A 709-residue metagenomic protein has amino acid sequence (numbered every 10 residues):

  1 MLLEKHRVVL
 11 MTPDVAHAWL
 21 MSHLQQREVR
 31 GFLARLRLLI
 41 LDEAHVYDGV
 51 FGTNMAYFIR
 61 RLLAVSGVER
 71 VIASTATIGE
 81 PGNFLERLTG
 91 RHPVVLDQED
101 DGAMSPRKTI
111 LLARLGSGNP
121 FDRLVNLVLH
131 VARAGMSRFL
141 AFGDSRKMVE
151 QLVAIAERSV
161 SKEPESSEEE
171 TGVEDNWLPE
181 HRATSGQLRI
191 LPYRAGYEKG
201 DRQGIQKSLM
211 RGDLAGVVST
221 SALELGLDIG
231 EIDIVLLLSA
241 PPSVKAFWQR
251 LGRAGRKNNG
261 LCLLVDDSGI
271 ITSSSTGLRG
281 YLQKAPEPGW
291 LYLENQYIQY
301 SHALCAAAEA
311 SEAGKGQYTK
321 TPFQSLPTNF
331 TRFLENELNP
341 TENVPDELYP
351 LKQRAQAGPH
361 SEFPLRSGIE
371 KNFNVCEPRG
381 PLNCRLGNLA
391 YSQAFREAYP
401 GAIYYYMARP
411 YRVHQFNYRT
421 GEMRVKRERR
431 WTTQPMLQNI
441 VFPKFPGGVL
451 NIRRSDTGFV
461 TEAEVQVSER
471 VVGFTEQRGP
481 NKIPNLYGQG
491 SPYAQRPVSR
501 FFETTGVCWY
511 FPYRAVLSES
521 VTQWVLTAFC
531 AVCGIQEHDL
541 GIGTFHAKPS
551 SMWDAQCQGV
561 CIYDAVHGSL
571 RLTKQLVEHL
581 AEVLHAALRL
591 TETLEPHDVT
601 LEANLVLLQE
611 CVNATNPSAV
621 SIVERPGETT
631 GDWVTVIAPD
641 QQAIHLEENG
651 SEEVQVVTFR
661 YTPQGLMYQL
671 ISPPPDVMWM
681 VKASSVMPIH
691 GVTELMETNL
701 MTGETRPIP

Functional and structural regions predicted by a protein language model:
M1, L85, V125, R133-L214 (+2 more regions): Conserved C-terminal RecA-like helicase domain
L3-M21, R211-L225: Conserved two-lobed SF2 helicase motor
P13-S66: SF2 helicase catalytic motif II
D14, N259-L263, S268-P286, Y292 (+3 more regions): Extended Lys/Arg-rich polyanion-binding regions
H45-D101: Post-DEXD/H (motif II) to motif III coupling segment of the RecA-like Helicase ATP-binding lobe
P81-Q151, W290-E294, Y300-L304, A308 (+1 more regions): Conserved interdomain linker/interface between the two RecA-like ATPase lobes of SF2 helicase motors
L223-S239, L261-C262: A short beta-strand element within the Helicase C-terminal
P242-C262: Conserved SF2 helicase motif VI
